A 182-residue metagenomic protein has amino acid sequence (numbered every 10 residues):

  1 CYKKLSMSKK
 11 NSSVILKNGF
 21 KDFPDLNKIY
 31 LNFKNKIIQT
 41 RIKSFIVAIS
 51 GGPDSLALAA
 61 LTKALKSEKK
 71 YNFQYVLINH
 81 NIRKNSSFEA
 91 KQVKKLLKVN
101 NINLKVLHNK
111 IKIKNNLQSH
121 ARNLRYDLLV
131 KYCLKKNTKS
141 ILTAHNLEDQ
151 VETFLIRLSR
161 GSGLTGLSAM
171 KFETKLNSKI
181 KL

Functional and structural regions predicted by a protein language model:
C1-S6: Short, Lys/Arg-enriched N-terminal segments with co-localized hydrophobic residues within the first ~10-30 amino acids
S8-L182: Core alpha/beta nucleotide-donor-binding catalytic domains of modification enzymes
